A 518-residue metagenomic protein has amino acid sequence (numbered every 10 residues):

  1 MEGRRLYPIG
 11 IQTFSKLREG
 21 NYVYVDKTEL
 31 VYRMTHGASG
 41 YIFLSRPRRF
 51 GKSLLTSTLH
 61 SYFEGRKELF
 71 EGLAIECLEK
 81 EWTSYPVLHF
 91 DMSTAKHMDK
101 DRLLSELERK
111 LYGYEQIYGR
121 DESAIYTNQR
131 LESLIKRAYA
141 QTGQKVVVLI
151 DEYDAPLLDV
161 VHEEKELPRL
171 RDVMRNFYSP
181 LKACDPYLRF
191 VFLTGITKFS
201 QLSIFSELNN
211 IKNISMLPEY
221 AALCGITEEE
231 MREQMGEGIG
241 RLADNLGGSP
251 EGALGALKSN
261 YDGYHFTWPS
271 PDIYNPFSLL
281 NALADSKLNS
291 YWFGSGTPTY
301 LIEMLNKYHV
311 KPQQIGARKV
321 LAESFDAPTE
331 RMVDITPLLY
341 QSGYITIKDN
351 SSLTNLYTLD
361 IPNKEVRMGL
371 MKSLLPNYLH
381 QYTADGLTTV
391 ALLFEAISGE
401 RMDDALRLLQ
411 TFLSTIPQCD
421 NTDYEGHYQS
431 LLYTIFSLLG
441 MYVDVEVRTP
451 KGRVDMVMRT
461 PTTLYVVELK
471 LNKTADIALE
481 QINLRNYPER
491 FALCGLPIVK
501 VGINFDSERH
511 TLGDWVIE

Functional and structural regions predicted by a protein language model:
M1-Y424, L439: Phosphate-binding site recognition
A138-T142, I435-P461: Active-site metal-binding core of divalent-cation-utilizing nuclease and nuclease-like domains
V147, T463-Y465, V499: Structural motif
L167-D172, L471-P488: Mg2+/Mn2+-dependent nuclease catalytic core
F177-C184, P337-I345, Y433-S437, Q481-V501: Metal-dependent nuclease catalytic cores in nucleic-acid-processing enzymes, especially RNase H-like/related
L432, M456-L471, R485: Conserved catalytic cores of phosphodiester-cleaving nucleases, focusing on short active-site segments
R490, L496-E518: Domain-level recognition of nuclease-like catalytic cores that cleave nucleotide substrates
